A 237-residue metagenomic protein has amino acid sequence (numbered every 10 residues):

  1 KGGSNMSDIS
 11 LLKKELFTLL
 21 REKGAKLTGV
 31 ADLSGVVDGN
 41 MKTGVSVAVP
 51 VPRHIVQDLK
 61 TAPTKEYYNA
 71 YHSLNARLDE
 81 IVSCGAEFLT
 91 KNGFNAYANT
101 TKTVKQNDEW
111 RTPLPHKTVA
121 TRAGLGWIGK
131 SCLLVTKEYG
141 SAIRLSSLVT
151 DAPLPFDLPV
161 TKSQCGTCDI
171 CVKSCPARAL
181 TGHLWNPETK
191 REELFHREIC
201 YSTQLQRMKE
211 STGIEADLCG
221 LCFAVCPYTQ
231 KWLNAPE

Functional and structural regions predicted by a protein language model:
K1-N5: Short, Lys/Arg-enriched N-terminal segments with co-localized hydrophobic residues within the first ~10-30 amino acids
M6-A76, E80: Non-catalytic, usually N-terminal nucleic-acid engagement modules in DNA/RNA processing proteins
V36, L74-E237: Catalytic cores of enzyme domains
